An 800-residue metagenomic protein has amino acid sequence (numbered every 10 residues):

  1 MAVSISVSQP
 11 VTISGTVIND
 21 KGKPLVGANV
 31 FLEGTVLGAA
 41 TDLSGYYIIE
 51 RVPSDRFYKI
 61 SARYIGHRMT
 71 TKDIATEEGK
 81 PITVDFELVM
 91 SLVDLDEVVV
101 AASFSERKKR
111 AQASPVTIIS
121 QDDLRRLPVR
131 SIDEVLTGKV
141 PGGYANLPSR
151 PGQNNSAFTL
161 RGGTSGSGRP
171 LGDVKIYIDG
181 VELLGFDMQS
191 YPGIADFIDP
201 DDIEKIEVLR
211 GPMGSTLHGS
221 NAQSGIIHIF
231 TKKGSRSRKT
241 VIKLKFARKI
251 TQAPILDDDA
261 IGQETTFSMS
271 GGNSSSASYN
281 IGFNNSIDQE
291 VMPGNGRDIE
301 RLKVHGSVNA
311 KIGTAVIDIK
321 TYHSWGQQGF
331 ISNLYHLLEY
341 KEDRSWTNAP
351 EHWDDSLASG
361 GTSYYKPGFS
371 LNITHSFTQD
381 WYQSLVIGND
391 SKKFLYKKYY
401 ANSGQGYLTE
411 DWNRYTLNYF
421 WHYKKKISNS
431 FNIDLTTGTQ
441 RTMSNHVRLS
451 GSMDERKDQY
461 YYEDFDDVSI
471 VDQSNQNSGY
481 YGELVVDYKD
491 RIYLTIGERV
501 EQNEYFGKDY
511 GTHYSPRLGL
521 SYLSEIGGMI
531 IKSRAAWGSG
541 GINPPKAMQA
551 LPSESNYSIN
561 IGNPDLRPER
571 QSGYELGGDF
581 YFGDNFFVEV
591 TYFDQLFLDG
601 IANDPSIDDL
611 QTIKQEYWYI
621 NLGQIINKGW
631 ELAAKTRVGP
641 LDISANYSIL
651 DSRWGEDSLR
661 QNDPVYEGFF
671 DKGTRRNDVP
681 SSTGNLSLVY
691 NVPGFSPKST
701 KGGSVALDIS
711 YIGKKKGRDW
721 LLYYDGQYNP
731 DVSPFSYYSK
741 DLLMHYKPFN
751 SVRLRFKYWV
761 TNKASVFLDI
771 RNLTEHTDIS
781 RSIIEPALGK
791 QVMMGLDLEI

Functional and structural regions predicted by a protein language model:
I18-K23, A28-E33, S61-R68, E77-R125 (+1 more regions): Short, acidic, small-residue-rich periplasmic hinge/interaction motif at the N-terminus of Gram-negative outer-membrane
Y47-E50, V181-R210: Short acidic/polar hinge/loop motifs at secondary-structure boundaries that mediate gating or recognition
E134-V181, K205, S215-K232: Extracytoplasmic beta-strand/coil segments of soluble accessory domains associated with Gram-negative outer-membrane
P254-S270, A349-N372, G406-Y493, S524 (+3 more regions): Outer-membrane beta-barrel transmembrane domain signature of Gram-negative proteins, especially the mid-to-C-terminal
T266, R414-N418, Q473, N563 (+4 more regions): Outer membrane beta-barrel strand-and-loop segments of large Gram-negative receptors, especially TonB-dependent
S268-S270, N284, N309, I530-I531 (+1 more regions): Conserved C-terminal beta-signal and adjacent last beta-strands/turns of outer-membrane beta-barrel proteins
S276, D288-R297, R301-H375, Y382-Q383 (+5 more regions): Flexible loop and strand-edge segments within Gram-negative outer membrane beta-barrel domains
L596, W618-K716: Gram-negative outer-membrane beta-barrel transporters
